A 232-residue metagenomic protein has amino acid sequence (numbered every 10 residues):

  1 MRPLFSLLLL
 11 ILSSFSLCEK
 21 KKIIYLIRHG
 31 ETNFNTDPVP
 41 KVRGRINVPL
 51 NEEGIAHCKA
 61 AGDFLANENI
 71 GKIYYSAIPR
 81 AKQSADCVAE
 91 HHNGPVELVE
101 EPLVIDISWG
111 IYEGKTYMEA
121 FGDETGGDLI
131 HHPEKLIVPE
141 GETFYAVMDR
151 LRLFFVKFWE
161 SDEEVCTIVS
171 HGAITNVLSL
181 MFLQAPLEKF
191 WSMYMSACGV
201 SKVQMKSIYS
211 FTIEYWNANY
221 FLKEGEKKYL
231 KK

Functional and structural regions predicted by a protein language model:
M1-L7: Sec-dependent signal peptide recognition, specifically the positively charged N-region followed immediately by
L9-L17: Hydrophobic h-region of N-terminal signal peptides that target proteins for export in Gram-negative bacteria
C18-I23, G94, I107-M118, L180-K232: Acidic, low-complexity terminal tails and accessory targeting/binding regions of phosphate-metabolizing enzymes
I23-H29: Short, hydrophobic/glycine-enriched beta-strand segments
I24, E163-V169: Residue-level preference for the first positions of well-ordered beta-strands
G30, V165, G172, N219: Active-site metal-binding loops of divalent metal-dependent hydrolases
E31-K82, V88, I137-R152: Loop-to-helix element that buttresses phosphate recognition and phosphoryl-transfer chemistry
A60-G127, M193: Phosphate-coordination/substrate-recognition cap region in phosphate-metabolizing enzymes
